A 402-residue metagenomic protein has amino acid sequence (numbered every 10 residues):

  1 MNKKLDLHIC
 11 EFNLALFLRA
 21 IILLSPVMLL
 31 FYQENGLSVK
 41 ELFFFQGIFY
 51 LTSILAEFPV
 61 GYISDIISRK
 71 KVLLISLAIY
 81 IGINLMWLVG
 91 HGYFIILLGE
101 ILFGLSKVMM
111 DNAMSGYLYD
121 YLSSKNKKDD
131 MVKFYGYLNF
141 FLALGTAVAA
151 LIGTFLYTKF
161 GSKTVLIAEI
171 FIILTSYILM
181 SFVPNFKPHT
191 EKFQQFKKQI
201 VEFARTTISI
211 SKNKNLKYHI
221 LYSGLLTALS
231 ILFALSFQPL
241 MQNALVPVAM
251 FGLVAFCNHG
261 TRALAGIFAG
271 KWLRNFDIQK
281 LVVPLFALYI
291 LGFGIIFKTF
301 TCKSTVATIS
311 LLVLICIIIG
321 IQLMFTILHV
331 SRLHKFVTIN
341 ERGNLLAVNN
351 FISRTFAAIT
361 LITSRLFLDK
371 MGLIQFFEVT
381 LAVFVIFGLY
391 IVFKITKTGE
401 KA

Functional and structural regions predicted by a protein language model:
M1-D6, P184-L221: Juxtamembrane intracellular "pre-TM" segments in multi-pass secondary transporters
N2-L55, N213-N258: Helix-loop boundary and gating motifs at the non-cytosolic
I54-H91: Conserved MFS/SLC helix-loop-helix module at the cytosolic interface between two early adjacent transmembrane helices
L55-S68, Y157, L264-I278, L368-D369: Helix-to-loop junctions at the C-terminal end of transmembrane segments in multipass secondary transporters
I66-L77, R274-L288: Cytoplasmic membrane-interface "Motif A"-like loop-to-helix N-cap segments of 12-TM Major Facilitator Superfamily
A78-H91, A287-S304: C-terminal ends and interior cores of transmembrane alpha-helices in multi-pass membrane transporters/permeases
I101-A143: Cytoplasmic helix-loop-helix junction between adjacent transmembrane helices in 12-TM secondary transporters
S162, E169-Q195, F393-A402: Helix-loop junctions on the cytosolic side of multi-pass membrane transporters, especially the intracellular loop
